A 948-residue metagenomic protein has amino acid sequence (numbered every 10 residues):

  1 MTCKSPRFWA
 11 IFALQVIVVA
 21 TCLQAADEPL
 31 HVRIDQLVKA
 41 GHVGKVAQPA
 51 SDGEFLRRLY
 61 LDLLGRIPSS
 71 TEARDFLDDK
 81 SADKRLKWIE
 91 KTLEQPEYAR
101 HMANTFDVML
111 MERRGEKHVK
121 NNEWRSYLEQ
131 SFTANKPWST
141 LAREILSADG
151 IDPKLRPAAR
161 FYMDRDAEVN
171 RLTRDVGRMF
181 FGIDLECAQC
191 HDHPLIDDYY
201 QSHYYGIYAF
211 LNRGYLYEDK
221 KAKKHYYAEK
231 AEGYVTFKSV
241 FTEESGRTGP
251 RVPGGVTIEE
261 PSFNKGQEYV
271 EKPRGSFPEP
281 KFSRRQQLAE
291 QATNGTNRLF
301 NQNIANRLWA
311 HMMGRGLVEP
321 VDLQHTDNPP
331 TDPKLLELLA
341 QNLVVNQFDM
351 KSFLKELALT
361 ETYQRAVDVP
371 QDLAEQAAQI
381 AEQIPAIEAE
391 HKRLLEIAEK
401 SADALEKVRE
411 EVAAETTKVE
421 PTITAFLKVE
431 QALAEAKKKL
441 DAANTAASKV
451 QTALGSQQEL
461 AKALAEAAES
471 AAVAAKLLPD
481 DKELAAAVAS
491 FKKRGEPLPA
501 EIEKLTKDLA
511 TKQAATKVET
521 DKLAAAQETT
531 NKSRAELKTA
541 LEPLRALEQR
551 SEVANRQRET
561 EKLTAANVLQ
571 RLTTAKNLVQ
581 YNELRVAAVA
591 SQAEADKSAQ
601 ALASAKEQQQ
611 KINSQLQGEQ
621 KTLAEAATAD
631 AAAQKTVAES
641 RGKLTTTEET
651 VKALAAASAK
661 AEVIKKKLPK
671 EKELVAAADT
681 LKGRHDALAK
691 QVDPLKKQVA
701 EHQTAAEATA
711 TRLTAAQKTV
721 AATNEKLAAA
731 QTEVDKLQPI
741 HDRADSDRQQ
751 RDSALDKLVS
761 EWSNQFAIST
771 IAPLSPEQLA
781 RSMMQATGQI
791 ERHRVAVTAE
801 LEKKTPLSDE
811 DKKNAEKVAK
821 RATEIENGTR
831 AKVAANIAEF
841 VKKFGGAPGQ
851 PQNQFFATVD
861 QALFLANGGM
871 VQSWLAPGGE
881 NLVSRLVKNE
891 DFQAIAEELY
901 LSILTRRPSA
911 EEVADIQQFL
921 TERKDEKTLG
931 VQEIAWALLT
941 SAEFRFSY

Functional and structural regions predicted by a protein language model:
M1-W9: N-terminal secretory signal peptides that target proteins for export/translocation
A10-T21: Bacterial N-terminal signal peptides
A26-T242, Q286, N297-Q341, V345-I397 (+2 more regions): Short, structured secondary-structure elements that scaffold catalytic or ligand/cofactor-binding regions
D27, L216-T296, F348-M350, E375-T417 (+7 more regions): Electron-transfer interface patches adjacent to heme c in soluble/periplasmic c-type cytochromes and di-/multiheme
Q267-E279, D686-L688, A708, T714-A715 (+3 more regions): Intrinsically disordered, low-complexity acidic Ser/Thr-rich regulatory segments
A377-D752: Extended amphipathic alpha-helical heptad-repeat regions
T905: Conserved micro-motifs of the catalytic ATP-binding
